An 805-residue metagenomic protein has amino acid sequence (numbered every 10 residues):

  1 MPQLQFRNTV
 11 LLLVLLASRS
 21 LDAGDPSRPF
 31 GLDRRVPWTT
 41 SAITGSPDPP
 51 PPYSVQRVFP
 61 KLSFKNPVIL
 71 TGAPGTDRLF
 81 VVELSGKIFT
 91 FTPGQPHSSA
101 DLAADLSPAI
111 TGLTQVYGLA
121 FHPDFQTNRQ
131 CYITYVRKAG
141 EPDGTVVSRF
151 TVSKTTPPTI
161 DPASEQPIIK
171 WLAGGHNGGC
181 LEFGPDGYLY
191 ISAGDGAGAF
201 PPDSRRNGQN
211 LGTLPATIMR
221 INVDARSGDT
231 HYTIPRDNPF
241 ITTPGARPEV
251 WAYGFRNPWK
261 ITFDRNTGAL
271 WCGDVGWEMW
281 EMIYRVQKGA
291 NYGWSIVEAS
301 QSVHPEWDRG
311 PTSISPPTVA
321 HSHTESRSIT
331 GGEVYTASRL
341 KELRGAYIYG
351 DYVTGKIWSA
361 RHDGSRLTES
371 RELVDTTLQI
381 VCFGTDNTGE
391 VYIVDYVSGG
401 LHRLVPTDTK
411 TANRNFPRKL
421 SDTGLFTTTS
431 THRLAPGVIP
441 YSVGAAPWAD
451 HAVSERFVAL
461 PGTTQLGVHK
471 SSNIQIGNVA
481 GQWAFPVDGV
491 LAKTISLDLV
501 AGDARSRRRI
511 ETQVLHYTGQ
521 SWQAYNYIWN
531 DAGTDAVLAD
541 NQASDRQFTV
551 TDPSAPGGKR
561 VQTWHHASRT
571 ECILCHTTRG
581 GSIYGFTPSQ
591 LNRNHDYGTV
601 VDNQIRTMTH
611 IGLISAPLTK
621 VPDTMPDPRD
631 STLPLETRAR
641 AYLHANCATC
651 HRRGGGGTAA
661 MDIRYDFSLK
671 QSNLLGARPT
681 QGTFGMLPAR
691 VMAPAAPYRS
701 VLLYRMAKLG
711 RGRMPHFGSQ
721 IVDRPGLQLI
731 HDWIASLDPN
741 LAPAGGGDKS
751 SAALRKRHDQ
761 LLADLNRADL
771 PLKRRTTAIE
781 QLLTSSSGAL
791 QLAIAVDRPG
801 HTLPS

Functional and structural regions predicted by a protein language model:
A23-Y53, T407-L460: N-terminal pre-domain segments of enzymes
G24-F200, K260-F263, T267-G276, E325-L367 (+6 more regions): Acidic, Gly/Ser/Thr-rich repeat motifs that build Ca2+-stabilized beta-propeller blades
P26-R57, T156-D161, G228-T243, I296-I314 (+1 more regions): Blade/loop signatures of beta-propeller domains
D101-L113, A163-N177, A225-W251, I296-T324: Surface-exposed loop and turn segments in beta-propeller and other repeat-based domains that flank or scaffold
V146-T155, R206-V223, V286: Beta-propeller blade signature
F255, R366-T388: Conserved blade-ending motifs and adjacent loop-strand segments that build the rim/top face of beta-propeller domains
T377-Q379, D395, H402, G502-G746: Sequence context surrounding c-type heme c attachment/ligation sites in exported
N740-S805: Long, ordered, helix-rich scaffold segments
